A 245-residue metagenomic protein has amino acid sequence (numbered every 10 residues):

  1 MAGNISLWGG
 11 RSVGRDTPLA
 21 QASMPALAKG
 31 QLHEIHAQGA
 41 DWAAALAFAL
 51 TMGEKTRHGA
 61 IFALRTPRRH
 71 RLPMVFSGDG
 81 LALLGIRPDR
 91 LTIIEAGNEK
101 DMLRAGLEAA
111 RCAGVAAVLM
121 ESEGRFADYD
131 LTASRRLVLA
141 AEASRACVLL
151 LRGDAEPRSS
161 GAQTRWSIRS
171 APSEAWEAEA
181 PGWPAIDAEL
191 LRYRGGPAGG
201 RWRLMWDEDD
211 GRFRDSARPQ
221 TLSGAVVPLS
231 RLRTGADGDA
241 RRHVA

Functional and structural regions predicted by a protein language model:
M1-A63, M74, G78, L84-D89 (+1 more regions): Detector for small/aliphatic-rich hydrophobic stretches
I35, L91, V118, A141 (+1 more regions): Conserved RecA-like P-loop NTPase ATPase core
G59-A116: Conserved inter-motif catalytic segment of the P-loop NTP-binding fold
L72, R158-G161, A198: Switch/connector loops and helix/strand junctions flanking conserved nucleotide-binding motifs in nucleotide-processing
E95-I168: P-loop NTPase motor core
S160-G182: Short, glycine-/small-residue-rich phosphate/pyrophosphate-handling segment
W176-G200, L204: A conserved mid-domain beta-alpha-beta active-site/ligand-binding segment of alpha/beta enzyme cores
G196-A245: C-terminal regions of RecA-like/P-loop NTPase motor modules
